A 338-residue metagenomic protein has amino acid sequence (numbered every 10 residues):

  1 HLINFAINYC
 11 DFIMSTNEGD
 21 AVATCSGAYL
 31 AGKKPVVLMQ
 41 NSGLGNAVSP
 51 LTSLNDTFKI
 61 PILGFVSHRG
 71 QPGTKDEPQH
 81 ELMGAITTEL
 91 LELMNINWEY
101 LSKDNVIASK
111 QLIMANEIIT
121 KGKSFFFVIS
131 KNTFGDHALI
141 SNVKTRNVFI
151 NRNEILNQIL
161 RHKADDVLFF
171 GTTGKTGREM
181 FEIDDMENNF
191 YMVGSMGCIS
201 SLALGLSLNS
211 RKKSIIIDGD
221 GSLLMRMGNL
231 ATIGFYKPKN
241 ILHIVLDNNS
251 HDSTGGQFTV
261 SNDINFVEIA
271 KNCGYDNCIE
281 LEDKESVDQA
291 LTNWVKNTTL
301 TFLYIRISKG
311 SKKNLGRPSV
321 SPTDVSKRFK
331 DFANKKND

Functional and structural regions predicted by a protein language model:
H1-E92, I96-A203, L208-K212, V260 (+2 more regions): Thiamine diphosphate
S42, K213-L223, G228-L230: DG-centered beta-turn motif at the end of beta-strands
T52, R226-D247: A short alpha/beta connector and helix-capping loop motif
K123-V128, T299-I305: Active-site regions of oxyanion-processing enzymes, predominantly non-cytosolic
I129, I217-D220, L246, I305: Active-site flanking residues adjacent to catalytic metal/cofactor-binding acidic residues
F169, S214-I217, I244: Residue-level marker for buried hydrophobic side chains located in beta-strands that build the well-ordered beta-sheet
I241-D276, E280: A contiguous pocket-lining binding segment that forms or flanks enzyme active sites
D283-K296: A short, acidic, amphipathic alpha-helical segment used as a generic capping/interface helix at domain edges
